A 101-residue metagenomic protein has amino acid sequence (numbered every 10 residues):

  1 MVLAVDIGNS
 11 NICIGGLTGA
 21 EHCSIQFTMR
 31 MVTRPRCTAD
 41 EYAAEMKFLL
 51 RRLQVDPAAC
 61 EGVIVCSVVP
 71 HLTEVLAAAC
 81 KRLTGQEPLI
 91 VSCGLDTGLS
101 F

Functional and structural regions predicted by a protein language model:
M1-T18, I64, T73, C93 (+1 more regions): A broadly tuned "polar low-complexity/structure-edge" signature
V2-F48: Short glycine-rich, Thr/Ser-proximal phosphate-binding strand/loop in the N-terminal lobe of ATP-dependent enzymes
L53-F101: Short beta-strand-loop/turn "lid" adjacent to the catalytic site in phosphate-handling enzymes
